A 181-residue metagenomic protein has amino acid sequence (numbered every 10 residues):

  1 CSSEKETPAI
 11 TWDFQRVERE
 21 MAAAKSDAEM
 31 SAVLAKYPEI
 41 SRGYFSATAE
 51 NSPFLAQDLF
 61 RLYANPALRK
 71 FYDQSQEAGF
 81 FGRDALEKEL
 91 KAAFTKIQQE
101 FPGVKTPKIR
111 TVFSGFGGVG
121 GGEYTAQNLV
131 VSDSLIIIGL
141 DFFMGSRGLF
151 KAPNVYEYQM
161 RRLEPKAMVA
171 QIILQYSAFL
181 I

Functional and structural regions predicted by a protein language model:
S2-F71: N-terminal mature-domain "stem" immediately C-terminal to a signal peptide or N-terminal signal-anchor/transmembrane
Y63-I181: Acidic/His-rich structured neighborhood in mature extracellular/periplasmic domains
